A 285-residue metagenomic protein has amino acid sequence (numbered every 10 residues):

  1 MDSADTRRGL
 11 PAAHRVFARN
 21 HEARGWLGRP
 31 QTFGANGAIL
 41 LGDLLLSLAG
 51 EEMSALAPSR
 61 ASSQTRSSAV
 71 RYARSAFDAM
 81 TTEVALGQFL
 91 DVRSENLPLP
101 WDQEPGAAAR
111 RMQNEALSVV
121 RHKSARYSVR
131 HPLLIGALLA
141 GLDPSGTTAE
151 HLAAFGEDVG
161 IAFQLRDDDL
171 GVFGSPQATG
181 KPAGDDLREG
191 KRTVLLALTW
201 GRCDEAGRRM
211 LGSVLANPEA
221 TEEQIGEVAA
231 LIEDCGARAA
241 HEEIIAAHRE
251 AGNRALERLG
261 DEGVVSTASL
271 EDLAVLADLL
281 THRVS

Functional and structural regions predicted by a protein language model:
M1-S285: All-alpha prenyltransferase/terpene-synthase fold signal
